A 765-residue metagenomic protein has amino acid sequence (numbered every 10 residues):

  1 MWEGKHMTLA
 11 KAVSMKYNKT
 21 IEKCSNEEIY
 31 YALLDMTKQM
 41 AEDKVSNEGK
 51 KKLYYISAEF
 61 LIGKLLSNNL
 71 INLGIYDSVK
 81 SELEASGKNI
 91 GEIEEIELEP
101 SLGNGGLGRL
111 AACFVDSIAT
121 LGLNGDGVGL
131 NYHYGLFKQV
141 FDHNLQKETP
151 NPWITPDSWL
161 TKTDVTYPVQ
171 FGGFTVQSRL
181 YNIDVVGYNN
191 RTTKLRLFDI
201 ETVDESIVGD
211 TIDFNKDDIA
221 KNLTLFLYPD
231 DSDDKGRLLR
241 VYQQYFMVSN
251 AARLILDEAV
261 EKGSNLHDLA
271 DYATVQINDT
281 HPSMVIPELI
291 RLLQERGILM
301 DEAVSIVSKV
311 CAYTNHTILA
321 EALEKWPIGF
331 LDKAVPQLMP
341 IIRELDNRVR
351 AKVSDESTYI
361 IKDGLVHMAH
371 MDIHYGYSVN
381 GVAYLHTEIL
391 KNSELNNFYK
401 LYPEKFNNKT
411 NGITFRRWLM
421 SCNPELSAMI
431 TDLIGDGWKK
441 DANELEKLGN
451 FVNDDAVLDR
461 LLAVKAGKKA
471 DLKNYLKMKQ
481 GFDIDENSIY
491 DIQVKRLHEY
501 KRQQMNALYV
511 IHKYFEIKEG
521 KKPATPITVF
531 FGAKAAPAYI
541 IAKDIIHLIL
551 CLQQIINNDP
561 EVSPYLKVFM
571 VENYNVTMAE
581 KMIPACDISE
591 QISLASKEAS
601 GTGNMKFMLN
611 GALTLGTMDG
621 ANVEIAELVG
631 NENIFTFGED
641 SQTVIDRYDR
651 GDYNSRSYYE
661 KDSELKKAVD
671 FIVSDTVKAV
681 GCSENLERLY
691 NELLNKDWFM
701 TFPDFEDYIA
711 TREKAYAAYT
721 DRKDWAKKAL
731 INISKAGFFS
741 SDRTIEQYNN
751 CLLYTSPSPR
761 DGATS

Functional and structural regions predicted by a protein language model:
W2-G74, N151-P156, T166-V185, T192: Hydrophobic alpha-helical membrane-insertion signals
K38-E94, D210-A220, F246-L266: Conserved oxyanion/phosphate-binding beta-strand-loop segments in alpha/beta enzyme cores
K50, W159-N278, W326-V382, K391-R496 (+3 more regions): Active-site cores of enzymes that catalyze phosphoryl transfer or operate on phosphate-rich substrates
L292-R343, I434-N443, F531: Extended, well-ordered alpha-helical scaffold/bundle regions in very large, multi-domain proteins
N397, Y402, T410-D441, P584-A585 (+3 more regions): Catalytic binding pocket for nucleotide-activated donors in carbohydrate/polymer assembly enzymes
D471-Y490, R502, N558-N604, E713-W725 (+2 more regions): Donor nucleotide-activated moiety binding/catalytic core segment of transferases that use nucleotide-activated donors
N474-A579: Long, K/E/R/D-enriched contiguous segments that form extended
Y754-D761: Conserved small/polar residues in nucleotide/adenosyl-binding loops
